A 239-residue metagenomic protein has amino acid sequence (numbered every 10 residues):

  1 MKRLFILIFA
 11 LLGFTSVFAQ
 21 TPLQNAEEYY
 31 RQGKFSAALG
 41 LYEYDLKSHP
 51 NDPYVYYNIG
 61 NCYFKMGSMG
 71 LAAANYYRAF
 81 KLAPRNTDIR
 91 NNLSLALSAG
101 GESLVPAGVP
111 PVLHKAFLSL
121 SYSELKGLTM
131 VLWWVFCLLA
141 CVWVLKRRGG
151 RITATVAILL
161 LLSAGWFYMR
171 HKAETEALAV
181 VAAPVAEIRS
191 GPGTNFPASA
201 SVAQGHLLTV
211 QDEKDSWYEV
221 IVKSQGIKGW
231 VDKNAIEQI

Functional and structural regions predicted by a protein language model:
M69, W143-A200, T209, I221-I239: Boundary regions of SH3-family modules and the immediately adjacent low-complexity/disordered segments in eukaryotic
E102-L145: Membrane-embedded alpha-helical segments of integral membrane proteins
